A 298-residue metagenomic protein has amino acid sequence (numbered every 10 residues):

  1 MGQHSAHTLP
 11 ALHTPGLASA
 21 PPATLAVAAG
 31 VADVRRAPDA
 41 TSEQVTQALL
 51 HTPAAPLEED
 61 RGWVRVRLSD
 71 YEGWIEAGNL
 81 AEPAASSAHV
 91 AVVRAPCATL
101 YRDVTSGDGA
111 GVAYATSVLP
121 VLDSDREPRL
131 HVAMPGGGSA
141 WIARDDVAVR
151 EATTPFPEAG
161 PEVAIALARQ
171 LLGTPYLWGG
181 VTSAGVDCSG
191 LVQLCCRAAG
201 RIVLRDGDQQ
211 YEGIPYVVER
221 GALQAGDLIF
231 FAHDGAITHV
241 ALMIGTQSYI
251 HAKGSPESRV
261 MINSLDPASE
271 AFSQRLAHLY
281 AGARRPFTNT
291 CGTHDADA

Functional and structural regions predicted by a protein language model:
M1-A23, D39, T46, T52-P53 (+5 more regions): Boundary regions of SH3-family modules and the immediately adjacent low-complexity/disordered segments in eukaryotic
P22-R35, S87-L100, L194-Q210, I244-G245: Short, basic/aromatic beta-hairpin or loop at an interaction surface
Q44, D108-G109, I214, E219: Short, conserved secondary-structure segments in the cores of folded domains
H51, A113-L119, A225-G226: Loop/turn positions that initiate beta-strands
A168, G180-A199: Active-site nucleophilic cysteine motif
R201-R259: ...with weaker cross-activation on analogous glycine-rich loops/strands in unrelated enzymes
Y216-V217, I244-A298: Aromatic- and glycine-rich peptidoglycan recognition patches
